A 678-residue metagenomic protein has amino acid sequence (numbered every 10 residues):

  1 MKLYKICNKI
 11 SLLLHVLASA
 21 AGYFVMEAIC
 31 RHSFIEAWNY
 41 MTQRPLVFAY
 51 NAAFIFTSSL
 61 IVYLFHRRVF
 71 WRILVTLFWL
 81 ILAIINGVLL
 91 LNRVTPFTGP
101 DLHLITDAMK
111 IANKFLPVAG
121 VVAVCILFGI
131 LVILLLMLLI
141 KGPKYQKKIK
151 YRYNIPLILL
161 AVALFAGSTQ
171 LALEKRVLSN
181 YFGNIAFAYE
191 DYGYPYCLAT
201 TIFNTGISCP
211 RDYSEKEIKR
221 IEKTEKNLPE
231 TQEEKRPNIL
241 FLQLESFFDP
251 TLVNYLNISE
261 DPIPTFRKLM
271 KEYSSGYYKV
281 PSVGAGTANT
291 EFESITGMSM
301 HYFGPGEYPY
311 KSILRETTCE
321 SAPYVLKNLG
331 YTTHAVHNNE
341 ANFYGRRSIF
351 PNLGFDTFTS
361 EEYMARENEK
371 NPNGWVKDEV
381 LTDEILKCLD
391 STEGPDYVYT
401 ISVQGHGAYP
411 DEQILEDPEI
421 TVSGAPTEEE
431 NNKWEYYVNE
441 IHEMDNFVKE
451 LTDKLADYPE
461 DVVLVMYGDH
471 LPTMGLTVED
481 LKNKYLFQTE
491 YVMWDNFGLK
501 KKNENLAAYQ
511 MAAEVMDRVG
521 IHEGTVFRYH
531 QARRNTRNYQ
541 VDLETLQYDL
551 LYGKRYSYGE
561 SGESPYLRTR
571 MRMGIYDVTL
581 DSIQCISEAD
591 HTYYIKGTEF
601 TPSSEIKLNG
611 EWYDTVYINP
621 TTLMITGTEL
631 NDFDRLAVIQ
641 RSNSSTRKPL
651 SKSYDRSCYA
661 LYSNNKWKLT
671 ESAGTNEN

Functional and structural regions predicted by a protein language model:
K2-A188, F633: Transmembrane and membrane-interface helices of multi-pass, inner-membrane envelope-modifying transferases
G99-L102, I185-Y196, G284-A285, V376: Membrane-interface micro-motifs in multi-pass membrane enzymes
A108, I239-L244: Residue-level preference for non-acidic, small/hydrophobic
V118-A119, T224-K226, T317: N-terminal post-signal-peptidase region of extra-cytosolic proteins
S168-F241: Membrane-interface segments at or immediately adjacent to transmembrane helices that form the boundary between
L228-E234, L244, D249-N678: Solvent-exposed soluble domains appended to multi-pass membrane proteins
